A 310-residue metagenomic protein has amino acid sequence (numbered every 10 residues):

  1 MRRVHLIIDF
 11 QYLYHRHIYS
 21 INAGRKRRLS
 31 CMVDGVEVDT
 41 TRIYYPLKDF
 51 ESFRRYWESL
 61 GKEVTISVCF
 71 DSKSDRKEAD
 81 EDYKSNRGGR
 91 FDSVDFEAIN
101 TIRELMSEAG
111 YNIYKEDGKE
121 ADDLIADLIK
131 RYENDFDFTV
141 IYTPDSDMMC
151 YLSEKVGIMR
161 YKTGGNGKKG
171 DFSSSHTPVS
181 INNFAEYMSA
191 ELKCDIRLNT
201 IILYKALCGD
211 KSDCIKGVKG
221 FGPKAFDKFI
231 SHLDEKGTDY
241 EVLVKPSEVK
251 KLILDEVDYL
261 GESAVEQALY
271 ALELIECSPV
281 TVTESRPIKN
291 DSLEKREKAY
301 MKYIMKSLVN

Functional and structural regions predicted by a protein language model:
R2, Y56-F70, S85-F91, Y111-N112 (+3 more regions): Non-catalytic nucleic-acid-binding/docking modules located in mid-to-C-terminal regions of nucleic-acid enzymes
R2-F138, L152-S175, E276-T281, D291: Noncatalytic, basic helical substrate-engagement surface that gates or grips nucleic-acid strands
I8, P144, F221: Single, functionally critical "micro-switch" positions that shape active/binding sites and transmembrane helices
D123, M149-C150, D227-K228: Alpha-helical elements of the RecA-like P-loop NTPase motor core of helicases
T139-D145: Conserved RecA-like ASCE P-loop NTPase motor core of nucleic-acid helicases/translocases
S146-D147, S153: Acidic, divalent-metal-coordinating active-site segment for phosphoryl/phosphodiester hydrolysis, typified by short
